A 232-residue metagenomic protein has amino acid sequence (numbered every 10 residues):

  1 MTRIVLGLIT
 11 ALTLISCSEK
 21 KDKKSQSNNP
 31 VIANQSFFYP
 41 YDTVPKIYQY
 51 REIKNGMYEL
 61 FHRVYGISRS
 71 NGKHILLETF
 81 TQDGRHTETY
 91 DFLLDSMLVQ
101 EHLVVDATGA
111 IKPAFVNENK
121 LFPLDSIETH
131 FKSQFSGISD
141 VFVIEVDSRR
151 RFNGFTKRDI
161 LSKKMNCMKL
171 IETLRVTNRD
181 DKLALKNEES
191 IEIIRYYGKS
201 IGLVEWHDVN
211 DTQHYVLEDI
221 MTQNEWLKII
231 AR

Functional and structural regions predicted by a protein language model:
T2-L8: Sec-dependent signal peptide recognition, specifically the positively charged N-region followed immediately by
I15-S16: C-terminal motif of bacterial Sec signal peptides marking the signal peptidase cleavage site
K21-R232: Conserved functional acidic sites
